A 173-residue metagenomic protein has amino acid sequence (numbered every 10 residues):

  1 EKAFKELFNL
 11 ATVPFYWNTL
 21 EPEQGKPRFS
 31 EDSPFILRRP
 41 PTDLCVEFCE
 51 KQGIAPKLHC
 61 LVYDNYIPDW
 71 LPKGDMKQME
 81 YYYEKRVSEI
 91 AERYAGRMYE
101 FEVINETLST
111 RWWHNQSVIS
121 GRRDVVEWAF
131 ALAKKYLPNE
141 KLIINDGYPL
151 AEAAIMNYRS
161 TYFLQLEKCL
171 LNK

Functional and structural regions predicted by a protein language model:
E1-E6: Mature N-terminal, pre-catalytic/accessory segment of carbohydrate-active enzymes
L10-K26, R39-A151: Substrate-binding cleft and catalytic face of glycoside hydrolase catalytic domains, especially the flexible beta-alpha
A11, E140-K173: Extracellular glycoside hydrolase catalytic/binding regions
S30-E31, F35-P41, Y158-F163: Charged helix-capping and loop-helix junction motifs
